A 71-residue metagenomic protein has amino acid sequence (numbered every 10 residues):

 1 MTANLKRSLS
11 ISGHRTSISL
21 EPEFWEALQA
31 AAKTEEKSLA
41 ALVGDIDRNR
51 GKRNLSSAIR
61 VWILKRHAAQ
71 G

Functional and structural regions predicted by a protein language model:
M1-L5: A short, compositionally biased
K6, S10-I63: Amphipathic, hydrophobic secondary-structure cores in small proteins
L64-G71: Short, solvent-exposed charged binding patches
